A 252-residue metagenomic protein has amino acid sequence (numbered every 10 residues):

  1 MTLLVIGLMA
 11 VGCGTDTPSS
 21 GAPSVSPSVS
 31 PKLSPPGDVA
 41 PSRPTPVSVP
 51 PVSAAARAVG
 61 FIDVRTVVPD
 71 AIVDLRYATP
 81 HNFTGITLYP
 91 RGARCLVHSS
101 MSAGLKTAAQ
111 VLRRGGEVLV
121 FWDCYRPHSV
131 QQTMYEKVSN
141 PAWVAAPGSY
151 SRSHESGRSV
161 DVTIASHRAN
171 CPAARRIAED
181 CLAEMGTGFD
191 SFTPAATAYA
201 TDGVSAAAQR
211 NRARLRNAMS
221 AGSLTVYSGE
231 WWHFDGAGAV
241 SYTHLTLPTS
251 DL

Functional and structural regions predicted by a protein language model:
V11-G12: C-terminal motif of bacterial Sec signal peptides marking the signal peptidase cleavage site
D16-P23: Bacterial Sec signal peptide processing site at the extreme N-terminus
S24-P36, S42-T45: Ser/Thr-rich, Proline-interspersed low-complexity disordered segments
H81, G85-R126: Active-site acidic/histidine clusters and adjacent loop/turn architecture that either coordinate catalytic ions
H98-L112, E117, C171-Y227: Long, well-ordered alpha-helical scaffolding segments within enzyme catalytic domains, especially pronounced
V118-K137, A237: Acidic helix-start/capping segments at beta-turn-to-alpha-helix junctions
V138-I164, S250: Acidic, His- and aromatic-enriched active-site or binding-groove loops in soluble protein domains that engage sugars
T243-T249: Conserved small/polar residues in nucleotide/adenosyl-binding loops
